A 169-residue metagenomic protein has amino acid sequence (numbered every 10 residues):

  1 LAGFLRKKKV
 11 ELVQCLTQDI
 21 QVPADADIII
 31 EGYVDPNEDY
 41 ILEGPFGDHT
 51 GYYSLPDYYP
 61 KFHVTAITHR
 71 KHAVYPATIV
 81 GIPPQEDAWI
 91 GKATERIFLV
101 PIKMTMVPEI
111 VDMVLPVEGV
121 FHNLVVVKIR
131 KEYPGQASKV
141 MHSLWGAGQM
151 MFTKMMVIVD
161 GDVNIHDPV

Functional and structural regions predicted by a protein language model:
L1-V169: Charged, compositionally biased interaction regions
